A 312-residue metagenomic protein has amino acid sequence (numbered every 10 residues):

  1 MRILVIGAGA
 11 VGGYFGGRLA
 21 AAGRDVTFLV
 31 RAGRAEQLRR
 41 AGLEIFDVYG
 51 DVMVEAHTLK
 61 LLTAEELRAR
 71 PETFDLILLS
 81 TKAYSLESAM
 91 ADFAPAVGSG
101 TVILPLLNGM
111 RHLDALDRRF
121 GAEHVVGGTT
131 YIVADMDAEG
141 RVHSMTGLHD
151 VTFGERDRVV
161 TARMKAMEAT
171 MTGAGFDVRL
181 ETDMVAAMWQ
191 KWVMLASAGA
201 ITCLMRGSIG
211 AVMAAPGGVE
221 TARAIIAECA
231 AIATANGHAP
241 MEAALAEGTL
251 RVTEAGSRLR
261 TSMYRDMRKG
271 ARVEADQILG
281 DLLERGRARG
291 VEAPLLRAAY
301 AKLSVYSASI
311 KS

Functional and structural regions predicted by a protein language model:
M1-D51: NAD(P)+-binding Rossmann beta1-loop-alpha1 motif at the extreme N-terminus of oxidoreductases
G17, A21, A91-P95, R118 (+2 more regions): Short, well-ordered alpha-helices that flank and scaffold nucleotide-derived cofactor binding pockets
L43-L61, L195: N-terminal glycine-rich dinucleotide-binding loop that anchors FAD/FMN and/or NAD(P) in oxidoreductases
E55-R141: Rossmann-like NAD(P)(H) cofactor-binding subdomain of soluble oxidoreductases
P95-A96, R118-V126, E139-E242: Internal alpha-helical scaffold of NAD(P)-dependent oxidoreductase catalytic cores
A169, R223-S312: NAD(P)-dependent Rossmann-like dehydrogenase/reductase catalytic/cofactor-binding core
